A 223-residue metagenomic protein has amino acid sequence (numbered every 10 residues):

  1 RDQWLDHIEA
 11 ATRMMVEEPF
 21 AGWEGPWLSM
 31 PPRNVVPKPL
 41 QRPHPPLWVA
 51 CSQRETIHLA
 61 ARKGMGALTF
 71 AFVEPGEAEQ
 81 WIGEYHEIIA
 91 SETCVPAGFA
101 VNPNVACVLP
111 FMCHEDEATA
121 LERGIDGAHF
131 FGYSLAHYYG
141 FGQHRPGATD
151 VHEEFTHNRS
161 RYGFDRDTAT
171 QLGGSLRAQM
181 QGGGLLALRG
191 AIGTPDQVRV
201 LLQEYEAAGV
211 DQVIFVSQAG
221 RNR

Functional and structural regions predicted by a protein language model:
R1-V36, G76-V210: An alpha-helical appendage that flanks or caps ligand/catalytic pockets
L28, Q53-T56, E74-P75, M112 (+1 more regions): Short, solvent-exposed loop/turn segments at secondary-structure junctions
P39-P46: A local structural motif
P46-L47, A191: A generic secondary-structure micro-motif detector that highlights 1-2 residue hydrophobic/ambivalent hotspots embedded
L47-A50, M65-F70, P103-P110, V213-F215: Hydrophobic faces of well-ordered beta-strands that scaffold small-molecule active sites in alpha/beta enzyme cores
C51-H58, L201-Y205: Structured alpha-helical segments in the cores of large, soluble enzyme domains
Q53-H86: A conserved active-site cap/scaffold subdomain adjacent to cofactor or substrate pockets
F72-P75, Q143, F215-R223: Glycine-rich, proline-tolerant flexible connector loops at the mouths of alpha/beta enzymes
